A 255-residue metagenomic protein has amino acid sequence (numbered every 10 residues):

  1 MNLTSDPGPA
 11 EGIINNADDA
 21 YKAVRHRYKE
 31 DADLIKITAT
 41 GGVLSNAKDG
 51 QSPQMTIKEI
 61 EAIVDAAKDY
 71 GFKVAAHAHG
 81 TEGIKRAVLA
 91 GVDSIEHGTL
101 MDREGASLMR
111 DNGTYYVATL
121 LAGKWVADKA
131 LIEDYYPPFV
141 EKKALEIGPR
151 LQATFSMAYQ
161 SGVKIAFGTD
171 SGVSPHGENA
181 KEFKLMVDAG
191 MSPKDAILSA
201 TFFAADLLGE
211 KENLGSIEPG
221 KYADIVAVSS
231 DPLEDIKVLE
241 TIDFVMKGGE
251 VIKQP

Functional and structural regions predicted by a protein language model:
M1-F72, G105-S107, N112-W125, K129-E133: Divalent-metal coordination cores built from histidine and acidic residues
I35-I37, V74-A76, I95-E96, Y116-A118 (+1 more regions): Hydrophobic faces of well-ordered beta-strands that scaffold small-molecule active sites in alpha/beta enzyme cores
T40, H79-T81, L100, T119-G123 (+1 more regions): Active-site beta-loop-alpha junctions enriched in small/polar residues
D69-K73, Y135-F139, L145-P232: His/Asp/Glu-enriched, well-ordered alpha-helical/loop segment that forms or immediately abuts the divalent-metal
K85-G105, L185-I197: Structural recognition of alpha->loop->beta junctions
L89-S94, R110-Y116, D134-Y136, G162-K164 (+1 more regions): Glycine-enriched alpha-helix->loop->beta-strand junction motifs that scaffold or abut catalytic
